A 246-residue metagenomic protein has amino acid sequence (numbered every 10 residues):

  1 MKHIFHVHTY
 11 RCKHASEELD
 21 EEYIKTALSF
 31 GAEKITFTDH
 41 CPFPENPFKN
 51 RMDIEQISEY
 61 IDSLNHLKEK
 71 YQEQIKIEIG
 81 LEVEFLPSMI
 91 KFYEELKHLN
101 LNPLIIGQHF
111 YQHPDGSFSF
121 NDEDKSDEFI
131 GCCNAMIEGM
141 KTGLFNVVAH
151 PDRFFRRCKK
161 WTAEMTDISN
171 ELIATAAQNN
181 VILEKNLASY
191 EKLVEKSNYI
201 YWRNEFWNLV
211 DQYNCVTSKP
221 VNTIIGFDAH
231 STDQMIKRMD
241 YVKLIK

Functional and structural regions predicted by a protein language model:
M1-P87, K159-D167, E171-L172, L187 (+2 more regions): An N-terminally biased module of ancient metal coordination in phosphate/nucleic-acid-related enzymes
M1-T9, K25, L144, F155-R156 (+1 more regions): Charged catalytic cores and adjacent phosphate/nucleic-acid-binding surfaces used for phosphate/nucleic-acid chemistry
A15, M89, G116, L193 (+1 more regions): Short acidic, gly/pro-rich beta-turn/loop elements at beta-sheet edges and active-site/ligand-binding grooves
L19, Q56-E59, G131, N198-E205: Short secondary-structure boundary/capping elements
I35, I77-I79, L104, L183 (+1 more regions): Hydrophobic/aromatic residues located in beta-strands of well-ordered beta-sheets within soluble catalytic
K49-N179: Extended substrate/RNA-proximal surfaces in nucleic-acid metabolism proteins
